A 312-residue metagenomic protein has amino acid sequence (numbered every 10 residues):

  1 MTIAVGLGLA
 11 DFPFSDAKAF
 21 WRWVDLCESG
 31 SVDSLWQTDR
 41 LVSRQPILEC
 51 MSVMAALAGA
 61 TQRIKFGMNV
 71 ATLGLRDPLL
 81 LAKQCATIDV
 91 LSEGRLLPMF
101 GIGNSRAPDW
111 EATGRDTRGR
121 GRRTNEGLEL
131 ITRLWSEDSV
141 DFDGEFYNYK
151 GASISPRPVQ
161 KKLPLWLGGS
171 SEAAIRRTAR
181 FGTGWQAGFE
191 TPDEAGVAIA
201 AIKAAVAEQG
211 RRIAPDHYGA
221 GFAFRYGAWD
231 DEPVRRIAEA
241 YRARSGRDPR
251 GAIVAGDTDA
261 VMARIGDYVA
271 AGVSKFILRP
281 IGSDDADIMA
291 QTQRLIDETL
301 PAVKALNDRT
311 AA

Functional and structural regions predicted by a protein language model:
M1-A312: Active-site-adjacent structural elements that line small-molecule/cofactor binding pockets in enzymes
